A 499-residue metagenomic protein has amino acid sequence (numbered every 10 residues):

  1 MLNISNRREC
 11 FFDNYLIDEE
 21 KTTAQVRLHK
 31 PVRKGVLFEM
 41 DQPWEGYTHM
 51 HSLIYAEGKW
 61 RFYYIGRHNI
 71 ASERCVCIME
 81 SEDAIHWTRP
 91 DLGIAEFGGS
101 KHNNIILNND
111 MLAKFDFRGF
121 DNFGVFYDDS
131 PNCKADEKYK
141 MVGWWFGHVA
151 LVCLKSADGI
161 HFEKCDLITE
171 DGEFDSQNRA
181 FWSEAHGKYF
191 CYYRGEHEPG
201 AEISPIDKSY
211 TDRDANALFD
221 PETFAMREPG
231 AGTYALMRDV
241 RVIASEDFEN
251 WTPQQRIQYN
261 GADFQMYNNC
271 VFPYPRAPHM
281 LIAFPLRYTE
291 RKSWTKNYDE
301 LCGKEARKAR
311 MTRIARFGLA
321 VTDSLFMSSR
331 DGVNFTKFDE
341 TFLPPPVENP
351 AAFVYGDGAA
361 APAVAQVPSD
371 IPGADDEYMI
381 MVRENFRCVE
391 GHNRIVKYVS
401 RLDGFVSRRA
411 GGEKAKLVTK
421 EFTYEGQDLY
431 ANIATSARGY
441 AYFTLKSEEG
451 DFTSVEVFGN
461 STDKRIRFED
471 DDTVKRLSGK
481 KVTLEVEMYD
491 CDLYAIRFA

Functional and structural regions predicted by a protein language model:
M1-A499: Carbohydrate-active catalytic/glycan-binding domains of CAZyme proteins, especially the secreted or lumenal ectodomains
